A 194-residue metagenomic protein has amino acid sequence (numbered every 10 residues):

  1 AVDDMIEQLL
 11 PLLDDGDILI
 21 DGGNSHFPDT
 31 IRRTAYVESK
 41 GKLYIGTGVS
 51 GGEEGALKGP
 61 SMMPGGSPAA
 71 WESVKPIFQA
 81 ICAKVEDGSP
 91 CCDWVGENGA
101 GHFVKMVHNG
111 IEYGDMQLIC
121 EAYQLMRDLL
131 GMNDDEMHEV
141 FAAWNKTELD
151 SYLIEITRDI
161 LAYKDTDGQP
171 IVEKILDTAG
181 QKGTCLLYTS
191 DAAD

Functional and structural regions predicted by a protein language model:
V2-I6, I20, H26-H138, K146-E173: Rossmann-fold dinucleotide-binding core
L9: Class I S-adenosylmethionine-dependent transferase superfamily signal
G114-Q117, G180-L187: Short acidic alpha-helix initiation/capping motifs at coil-to-helix transition points, especially at protein N-termini
A143, I175-A179: Conserved short loop/turn motifs at secondary-structure junctions
Y188-A193: Conserved small/polar residues in nucleotide/adenosyl-binding loops
